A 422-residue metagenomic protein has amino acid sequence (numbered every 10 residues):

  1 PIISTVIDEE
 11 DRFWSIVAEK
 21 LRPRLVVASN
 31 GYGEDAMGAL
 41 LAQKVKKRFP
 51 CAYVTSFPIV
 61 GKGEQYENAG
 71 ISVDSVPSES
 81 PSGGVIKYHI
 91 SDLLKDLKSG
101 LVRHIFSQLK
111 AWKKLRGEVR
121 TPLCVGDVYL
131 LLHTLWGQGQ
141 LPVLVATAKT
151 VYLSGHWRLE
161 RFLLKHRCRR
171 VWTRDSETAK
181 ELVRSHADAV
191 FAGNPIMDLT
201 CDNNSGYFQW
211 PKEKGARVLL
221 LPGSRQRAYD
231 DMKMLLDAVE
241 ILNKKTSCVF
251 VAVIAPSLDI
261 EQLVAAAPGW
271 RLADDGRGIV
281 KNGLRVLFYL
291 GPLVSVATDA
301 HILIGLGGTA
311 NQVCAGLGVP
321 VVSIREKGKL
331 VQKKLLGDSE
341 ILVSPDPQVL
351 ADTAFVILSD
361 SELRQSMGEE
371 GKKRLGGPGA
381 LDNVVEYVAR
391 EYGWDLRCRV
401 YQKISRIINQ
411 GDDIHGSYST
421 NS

Functional and structural regions predicted by a protein language model:
P1-S422: Nucleotide-activated sugar donor-binding and catalytic core shared by glycosyltransferases and related lipid-linked
